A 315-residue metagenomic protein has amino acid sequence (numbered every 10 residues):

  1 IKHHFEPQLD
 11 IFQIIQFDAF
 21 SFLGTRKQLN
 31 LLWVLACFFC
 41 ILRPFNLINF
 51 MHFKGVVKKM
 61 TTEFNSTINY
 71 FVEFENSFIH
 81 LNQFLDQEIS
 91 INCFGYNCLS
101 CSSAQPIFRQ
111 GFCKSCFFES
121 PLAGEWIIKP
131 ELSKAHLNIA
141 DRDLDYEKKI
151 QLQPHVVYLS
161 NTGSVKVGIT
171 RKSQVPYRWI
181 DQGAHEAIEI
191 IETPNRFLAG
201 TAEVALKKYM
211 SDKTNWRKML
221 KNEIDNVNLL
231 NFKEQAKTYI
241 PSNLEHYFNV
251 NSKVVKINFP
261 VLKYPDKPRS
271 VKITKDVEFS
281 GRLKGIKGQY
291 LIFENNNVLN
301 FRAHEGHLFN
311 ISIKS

Functional and structural regions predicted by a protein language model:
I1-H3, Q28, Y146, S270: Hydrophobic alpha-helical segments, principally membrane-spanning helices and signal/leader peptides
H3, P7-L9, F17, Q28-L29: Cationic, low-complexity basic patches in intrinsically disordered or flexible, solvent-exposed regions
C37-C40: Cysteine-centered motifs
F45-S315: Non-catalytic accessory segments flanking enzymatic or RNA/DNA-binding domains
